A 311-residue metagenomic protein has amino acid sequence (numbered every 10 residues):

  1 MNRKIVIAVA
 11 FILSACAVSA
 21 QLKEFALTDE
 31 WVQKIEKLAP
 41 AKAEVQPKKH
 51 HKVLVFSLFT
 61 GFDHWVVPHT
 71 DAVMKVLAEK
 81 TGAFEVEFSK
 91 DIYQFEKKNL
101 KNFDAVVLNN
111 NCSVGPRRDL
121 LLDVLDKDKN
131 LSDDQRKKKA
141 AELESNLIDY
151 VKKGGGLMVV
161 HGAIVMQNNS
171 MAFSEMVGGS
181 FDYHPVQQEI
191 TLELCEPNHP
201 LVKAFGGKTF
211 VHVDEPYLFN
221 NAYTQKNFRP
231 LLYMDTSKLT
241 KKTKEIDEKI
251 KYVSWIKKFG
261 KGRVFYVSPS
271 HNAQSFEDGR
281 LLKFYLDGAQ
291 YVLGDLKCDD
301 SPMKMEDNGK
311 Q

Functional and structural regions predicted by a protein language model:
M1-L22: Bacterial Sec-dependent N-terminal signal peptides
Q21-K48, P68, V76-T81, K238-T240 (+2 more regions): Extracellular ligand-binding/catalytic regions of CAZymes and related secreted enzymes and adhesion modules
V32-A39, S174-E175, G179-G260: Catalytic beta-strand/loop cores that center a nucleophilic Ser/Cys/Thr and support acyl-enzyme chemistry
H50-G61: Short beta-strand segments enriched in small/hydrophobic residues
V53-L54, L100-Q167, K261: Short alpha-beta junction capping motif
F59-F62, I92-Q94, N111-G115, L157 (+4 more regions): Solvent-exposed loop/turn segments at secondary-structure junctions within structured extracellular/periplasmic domains
T60-A72: Glycine- and acidic-residue-enriched helix-capping/strand-helix junction motifs
G82-E96: A short, well-structured beta->alpha microelement
